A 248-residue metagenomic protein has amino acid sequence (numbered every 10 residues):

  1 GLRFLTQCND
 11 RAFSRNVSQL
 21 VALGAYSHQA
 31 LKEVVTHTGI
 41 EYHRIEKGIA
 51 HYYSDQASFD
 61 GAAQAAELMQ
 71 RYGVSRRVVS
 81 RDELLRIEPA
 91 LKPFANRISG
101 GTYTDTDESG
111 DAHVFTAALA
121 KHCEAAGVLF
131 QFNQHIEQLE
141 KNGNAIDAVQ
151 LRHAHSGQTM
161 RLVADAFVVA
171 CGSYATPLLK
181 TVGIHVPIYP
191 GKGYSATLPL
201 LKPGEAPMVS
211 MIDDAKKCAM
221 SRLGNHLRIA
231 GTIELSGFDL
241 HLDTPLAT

Functional and structural regions predicted by a protein language model:
G1-K121: Rossmann-like flavin
G1-T6, K92, I136-L151, M160-T248: Active-site substrate-recognition segment that forms the wall of the catalytic cavity or substrate channel
R44-I45, Q131, I188-G191: A short coil-to-beta-strand element that immediately follows conserved catalytic motifs
I45, G100-G101, N133, A230-T232: Short beta-strands and strand-loop turn motifs
S75-R77, L129, R161, H185: Conserved beta-strand segments of alpha/beta enzyme cores
V79-A90, E108, L129-A148: A conserved short coil-to-beta-strand element within the FAD-binding core of flavoproteins
G127-L129, L227: Short, conserved active-site loop motifs that form the nucleotide-linked donor/cofactor pocket
H155-G157: Solvent-exposed strand-loop boundary residues in beta-sheet-rich modules
